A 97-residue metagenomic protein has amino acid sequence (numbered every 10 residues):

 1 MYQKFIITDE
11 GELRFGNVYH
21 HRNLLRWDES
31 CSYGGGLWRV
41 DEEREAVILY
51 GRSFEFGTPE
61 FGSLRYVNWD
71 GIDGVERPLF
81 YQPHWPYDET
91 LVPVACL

Functional and structural regions predicted by a protein language model:
M1-L97: Intrinsic low-complexity, intrinsically disordered or marginally ordered coil/linker segments
